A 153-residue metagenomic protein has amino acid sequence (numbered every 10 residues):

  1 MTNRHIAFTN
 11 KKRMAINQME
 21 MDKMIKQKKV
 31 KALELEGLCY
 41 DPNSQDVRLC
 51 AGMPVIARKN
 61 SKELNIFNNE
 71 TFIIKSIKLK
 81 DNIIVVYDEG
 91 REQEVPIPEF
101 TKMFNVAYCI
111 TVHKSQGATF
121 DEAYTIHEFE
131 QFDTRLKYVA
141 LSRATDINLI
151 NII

Functional and structural regions predicted by a protein language model:
M1-I77: Conserved helicase/translocase motor-coupling segment
I56-R58, N68-I153: C-terminal accessory regions
